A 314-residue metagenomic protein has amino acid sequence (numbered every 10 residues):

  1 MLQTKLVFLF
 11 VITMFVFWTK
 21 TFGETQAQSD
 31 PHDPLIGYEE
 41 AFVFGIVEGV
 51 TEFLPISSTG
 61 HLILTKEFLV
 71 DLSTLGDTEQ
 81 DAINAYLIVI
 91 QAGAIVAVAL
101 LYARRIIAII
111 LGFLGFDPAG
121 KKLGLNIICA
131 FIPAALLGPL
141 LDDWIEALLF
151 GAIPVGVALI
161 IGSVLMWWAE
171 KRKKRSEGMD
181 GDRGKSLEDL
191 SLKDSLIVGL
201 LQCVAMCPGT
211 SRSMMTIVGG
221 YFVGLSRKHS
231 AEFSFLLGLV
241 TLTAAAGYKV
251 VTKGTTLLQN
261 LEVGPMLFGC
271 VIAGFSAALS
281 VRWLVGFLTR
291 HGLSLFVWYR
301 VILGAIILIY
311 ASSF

Functional and structural regions predicted by a protein language model:
M1-F314: Multi-pass membrane proteins that catalyze or facilitate reactions on polyprenyl-/lipid-phosphate substrates and their
